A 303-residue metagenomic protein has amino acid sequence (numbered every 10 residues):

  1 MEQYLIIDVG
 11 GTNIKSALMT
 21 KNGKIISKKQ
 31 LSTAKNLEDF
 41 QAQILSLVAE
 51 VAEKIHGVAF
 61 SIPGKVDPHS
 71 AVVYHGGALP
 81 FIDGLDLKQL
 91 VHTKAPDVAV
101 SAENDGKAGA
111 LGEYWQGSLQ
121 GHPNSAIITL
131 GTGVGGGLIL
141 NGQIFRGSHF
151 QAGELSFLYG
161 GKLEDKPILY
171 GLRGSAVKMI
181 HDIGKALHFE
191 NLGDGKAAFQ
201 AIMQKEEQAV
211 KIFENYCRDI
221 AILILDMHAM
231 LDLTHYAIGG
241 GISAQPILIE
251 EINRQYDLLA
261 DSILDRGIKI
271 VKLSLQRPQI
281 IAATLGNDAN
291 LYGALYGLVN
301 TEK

Functional and structural regions predicted by a protein language model:
M1-G57, P68-S70, V91-V98, W115-Q116 (+2 more regions): ATP-binding/phosphotransfer module of carbohydrate and carboxylate kinases, centering on a glycine-rich
D8, A59-P63, I127-G133: Short beta-strand segments
T20, I62, L140-N141: A cytosolic small-molecule/anion-sensing beta-strand core signal
K28-Q30, G76, G147: Residue-level detector of high-confidence beta-strand sites
S32-K35, F81, G147-E154: A short acidic/small-residue loop/turn micro-motif
A71-G84: A charged helix-plus-loop insertion that forms the helical arch/lid used to bind and gate nucleic-acid substrates
A99-G106: General beta-strand structural signal in soluble alpha/beta enzymes
Q120-G174: Glycine-rich phosphate-binding loop of actin/hexokinase-like ATP-binding domains
